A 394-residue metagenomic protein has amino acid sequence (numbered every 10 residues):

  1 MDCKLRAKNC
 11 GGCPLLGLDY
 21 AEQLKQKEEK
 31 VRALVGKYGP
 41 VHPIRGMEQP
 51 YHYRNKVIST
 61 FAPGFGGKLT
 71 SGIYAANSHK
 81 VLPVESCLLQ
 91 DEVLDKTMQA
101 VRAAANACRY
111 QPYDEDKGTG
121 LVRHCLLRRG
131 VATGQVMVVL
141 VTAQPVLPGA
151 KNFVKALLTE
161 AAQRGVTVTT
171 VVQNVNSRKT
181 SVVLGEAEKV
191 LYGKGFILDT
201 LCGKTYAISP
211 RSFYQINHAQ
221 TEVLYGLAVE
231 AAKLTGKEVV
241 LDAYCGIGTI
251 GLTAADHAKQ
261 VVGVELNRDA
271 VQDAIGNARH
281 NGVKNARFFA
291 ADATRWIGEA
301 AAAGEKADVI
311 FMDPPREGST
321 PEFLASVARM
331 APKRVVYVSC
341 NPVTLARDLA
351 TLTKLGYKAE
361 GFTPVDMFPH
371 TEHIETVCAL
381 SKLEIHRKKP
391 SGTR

Functional and structural regions predicted by a protein language model:
C3-R6, C10-C13, C340: Short cysteine clusters
G11-E115, L127, A132-T133, V146-L147: Extended interfacial segments that mediate partner engagement and assembly in macromolecular machines
P43, K56, H124, T170 (+1 more regions): Extracellular/lumenal ectodomain signal focusing on beta-strand-rich modules and carbohydrate-recognition contexts
N55, L69-S71, R123, V136 (+3 more regions): Change "...and in nucleic-acid phosphodiester-cleaving endonucleases..." to "...and in nucleic-acid processing enzymes
G72-A75, V139-V141, A274: Short, acidic/hydrophobic/Gly-rich beta-strand patch recurrent on exposed beta strands that often constitutes part
P112-T119, V240: Short helix/loop segment immediately N-terminal to the Walker
L127, G134-A143, T205-S209, V309: Short, aliphatic-rich beta-strand segments
P148-R394: Rossmann-like S-adenosyl-L-methionine
